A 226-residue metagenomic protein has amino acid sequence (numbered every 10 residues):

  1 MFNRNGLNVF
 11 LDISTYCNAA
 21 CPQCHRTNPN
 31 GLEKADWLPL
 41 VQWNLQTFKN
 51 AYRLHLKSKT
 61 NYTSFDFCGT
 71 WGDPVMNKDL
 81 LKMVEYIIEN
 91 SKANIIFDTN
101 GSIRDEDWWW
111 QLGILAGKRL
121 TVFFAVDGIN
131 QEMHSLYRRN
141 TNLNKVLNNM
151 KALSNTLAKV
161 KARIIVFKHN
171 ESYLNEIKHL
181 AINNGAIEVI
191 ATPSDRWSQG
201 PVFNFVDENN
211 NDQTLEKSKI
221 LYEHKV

Functional and structural regions predicted by a protein language model:
M1-T121, E132, L136-N144, N148 (+4 more regions): Conserved alpha-helical substructure of the radical SAM core
S64-C68, A162-I164, A191: Short beta-strands and strand-loop turn motifs
D79, M83-I87, A125-V126, E171-V189: Short, electropositive alpha-helical surface patch
I95, K159-V160, V189: Hydrophobic anchor at the start of a short beta-strand that flanks the dinucleotide cofactor-binding loop
F97, F124, A162-I164: Structural beta-sheet core signal
N100-R104, G128, F167-N170: Short beta->alpha connector loops
M150-Y173, S194-R196: Conserved strand-turn element in the central/C-terminal portion of the radical SAM core barrel that lines
I190-T192, P201: Lumenal/extracellular "mature" regions of secretory-pathway glycan-modifying transferases
